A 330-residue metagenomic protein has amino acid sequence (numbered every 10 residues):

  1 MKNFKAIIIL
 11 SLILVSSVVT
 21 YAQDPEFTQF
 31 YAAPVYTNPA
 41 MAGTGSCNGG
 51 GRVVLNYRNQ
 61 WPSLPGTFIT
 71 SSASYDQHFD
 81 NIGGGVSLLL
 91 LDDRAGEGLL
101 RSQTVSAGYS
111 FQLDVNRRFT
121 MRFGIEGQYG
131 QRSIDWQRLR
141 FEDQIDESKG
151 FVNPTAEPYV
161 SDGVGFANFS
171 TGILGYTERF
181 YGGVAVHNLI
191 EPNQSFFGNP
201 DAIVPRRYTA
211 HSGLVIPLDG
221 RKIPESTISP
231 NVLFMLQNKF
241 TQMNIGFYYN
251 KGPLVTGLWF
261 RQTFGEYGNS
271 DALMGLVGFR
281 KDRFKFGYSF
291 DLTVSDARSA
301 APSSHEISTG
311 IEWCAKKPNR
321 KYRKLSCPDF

Functional and structural regions predicted by a protein language model:
M1-I8: Bacterial N-terminal signal peptides that target proteins for export
I8-S17: Bacterial N-terminal signal peptides
V18-A22: Sec/Tat signal peptide C-region and signal peptidase I cleavage site
Q23-F330: Subset of outer-membrane beta-barrel
